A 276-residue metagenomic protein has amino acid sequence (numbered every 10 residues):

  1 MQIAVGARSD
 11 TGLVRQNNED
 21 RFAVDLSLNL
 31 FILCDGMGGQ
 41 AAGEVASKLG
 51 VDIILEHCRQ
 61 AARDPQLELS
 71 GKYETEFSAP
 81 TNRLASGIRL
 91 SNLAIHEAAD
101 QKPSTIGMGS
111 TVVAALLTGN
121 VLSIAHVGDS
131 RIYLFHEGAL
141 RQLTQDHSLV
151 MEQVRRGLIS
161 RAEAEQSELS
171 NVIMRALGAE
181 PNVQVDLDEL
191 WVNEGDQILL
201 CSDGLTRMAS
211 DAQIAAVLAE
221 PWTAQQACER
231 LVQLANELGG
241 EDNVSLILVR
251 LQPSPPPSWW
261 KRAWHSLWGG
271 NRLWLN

Functional and structural regions predicted by a protein language model:
M1-N276: PP2C/PPM-type serine/threonine phosphatase catalytic domain
